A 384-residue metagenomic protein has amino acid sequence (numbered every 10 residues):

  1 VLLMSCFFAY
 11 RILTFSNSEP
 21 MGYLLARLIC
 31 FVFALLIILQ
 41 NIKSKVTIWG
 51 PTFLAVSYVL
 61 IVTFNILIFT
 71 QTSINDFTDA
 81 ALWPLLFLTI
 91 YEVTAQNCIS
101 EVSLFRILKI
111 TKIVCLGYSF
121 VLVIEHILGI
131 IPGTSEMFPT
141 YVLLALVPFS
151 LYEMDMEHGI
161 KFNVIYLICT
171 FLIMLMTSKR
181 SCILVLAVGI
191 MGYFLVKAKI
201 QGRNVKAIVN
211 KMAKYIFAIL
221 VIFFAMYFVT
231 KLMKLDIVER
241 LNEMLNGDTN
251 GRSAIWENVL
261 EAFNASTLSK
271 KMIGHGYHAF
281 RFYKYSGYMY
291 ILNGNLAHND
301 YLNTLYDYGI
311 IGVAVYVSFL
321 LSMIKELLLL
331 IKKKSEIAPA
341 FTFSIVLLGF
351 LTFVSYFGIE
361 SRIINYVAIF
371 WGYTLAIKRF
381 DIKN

Functional and structural regions predicted by a protein language model:
V1-N41, S57-T70, W83, V121-T134 (+2 more regions): N-terminal signal-anchor transmembrane segment
L24-V32, W49-T63, Q71-A95, I110 (+2 more regions): Aromatic-anchored transmembrane helix interface
A34, L86-T89, I99-L128, S135-K199: Alpha-helical transmembrane segments of multi-pass inner-membrane proteins
I42, D307-G349: Hydrophobic transmembrane alpha-helices and their immediate junctions
I48, P148-L232, L321, K325 (+3 more regions): Hydrophobic alpha-helical segments of polytopic membrane proteins
P132, N246-Y308: Long extracytoplasmic/lumenal interhelical loops at the membrane interface of multi-pass membrane proteins
L146-L151, A340-F353, F357-N384: Transmembrane alpha-helices of multi-pass inner-membrane enzymes
V205-K211, F223-N258, F282-Y285: Flexible juxtamembrane loops connecting transmembrane helices in multi-pass membrane enzymes that build or modify
